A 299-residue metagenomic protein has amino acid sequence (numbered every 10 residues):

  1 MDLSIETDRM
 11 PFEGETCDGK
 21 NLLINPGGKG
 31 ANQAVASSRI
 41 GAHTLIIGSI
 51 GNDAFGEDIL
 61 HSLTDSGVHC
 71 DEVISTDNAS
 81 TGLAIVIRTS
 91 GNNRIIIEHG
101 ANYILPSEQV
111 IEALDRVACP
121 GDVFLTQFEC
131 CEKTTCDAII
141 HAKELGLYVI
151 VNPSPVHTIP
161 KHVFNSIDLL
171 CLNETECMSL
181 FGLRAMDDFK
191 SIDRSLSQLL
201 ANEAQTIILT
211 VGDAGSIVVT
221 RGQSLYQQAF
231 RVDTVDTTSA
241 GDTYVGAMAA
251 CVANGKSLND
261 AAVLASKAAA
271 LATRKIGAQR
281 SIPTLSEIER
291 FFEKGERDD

Functional and structural regions predicted by a protein language model:
M1-S49, A54-D65, T234-V235, D299: Glycine-rich phosphate/adenosyl-contacting loop at the front of the ribokinase-like
A34-H43, R88, A250-G255: Alpha-helix C-terminal capping segments
S62-N78: A glycine-rich helix N-cap at a beta->alpha junction
S75-T76, V86-V123: Conserved phosphate-binding/catalytic loop of the ribokinase/pfkB sugar-kinase fold
I111, G121-R194, A214-S216: Conserved beta-alpha-beta core of the PfkB/ribokinase-like small-molecule kinase fold
D115-A118, F164-N165, A201: A short, aliphatic-rich alpha-helical micro-motif
H157-H162, F189-D299: Conserved phosphate-binding/catalytic region of the ribokinase-like
